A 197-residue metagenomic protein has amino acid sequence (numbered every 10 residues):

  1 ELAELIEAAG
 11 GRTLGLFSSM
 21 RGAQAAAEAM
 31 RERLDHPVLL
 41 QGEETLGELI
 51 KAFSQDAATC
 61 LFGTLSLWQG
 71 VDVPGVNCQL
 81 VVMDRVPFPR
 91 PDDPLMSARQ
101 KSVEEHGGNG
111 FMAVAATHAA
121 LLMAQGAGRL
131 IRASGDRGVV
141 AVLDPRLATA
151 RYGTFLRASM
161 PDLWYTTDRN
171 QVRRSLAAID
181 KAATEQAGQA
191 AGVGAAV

Functional and structural regions predicted by a protein language model:
E1-V197: ASCE RecA-like P-loop NTPase motor cores that couple ATP hydrolysis to mechanical translocation on nucleic acids
